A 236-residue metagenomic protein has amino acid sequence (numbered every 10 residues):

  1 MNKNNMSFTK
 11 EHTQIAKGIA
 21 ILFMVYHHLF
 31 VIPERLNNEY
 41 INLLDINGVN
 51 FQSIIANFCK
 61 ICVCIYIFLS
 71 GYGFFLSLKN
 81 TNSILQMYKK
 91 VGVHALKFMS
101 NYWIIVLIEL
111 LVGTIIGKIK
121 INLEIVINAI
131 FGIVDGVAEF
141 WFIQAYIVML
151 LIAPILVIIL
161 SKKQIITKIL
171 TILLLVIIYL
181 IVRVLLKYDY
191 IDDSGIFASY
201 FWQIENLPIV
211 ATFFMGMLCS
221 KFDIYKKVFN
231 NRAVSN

Functional and structural regions predicted by a protein language model:
M1-R183: Membrane-cytosol interface segments of multi-pass membrane proteins, especially ER/Golgi lipid-handling enzymes
T13, K17, I130-G136, V157-N236: Aromatic-enriched alpha-helical transmembrane segments of multi-pass intramembrane proteins
